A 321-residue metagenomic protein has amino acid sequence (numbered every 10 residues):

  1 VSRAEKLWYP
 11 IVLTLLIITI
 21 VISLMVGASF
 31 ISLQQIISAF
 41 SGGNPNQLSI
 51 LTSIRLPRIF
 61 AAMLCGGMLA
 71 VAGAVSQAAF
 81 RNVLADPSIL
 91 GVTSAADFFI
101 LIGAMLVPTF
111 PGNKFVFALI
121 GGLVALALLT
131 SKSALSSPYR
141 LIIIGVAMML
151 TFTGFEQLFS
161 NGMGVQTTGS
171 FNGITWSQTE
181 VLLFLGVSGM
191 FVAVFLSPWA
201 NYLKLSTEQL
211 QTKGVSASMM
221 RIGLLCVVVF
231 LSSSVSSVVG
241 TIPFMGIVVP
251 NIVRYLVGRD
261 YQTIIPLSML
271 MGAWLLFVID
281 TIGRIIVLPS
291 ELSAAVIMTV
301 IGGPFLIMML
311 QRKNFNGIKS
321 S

Functional and structural regions predicted by a protein language model:
V1-S321: Alpha-helical transmembrane segments in inner-membrane proteins
